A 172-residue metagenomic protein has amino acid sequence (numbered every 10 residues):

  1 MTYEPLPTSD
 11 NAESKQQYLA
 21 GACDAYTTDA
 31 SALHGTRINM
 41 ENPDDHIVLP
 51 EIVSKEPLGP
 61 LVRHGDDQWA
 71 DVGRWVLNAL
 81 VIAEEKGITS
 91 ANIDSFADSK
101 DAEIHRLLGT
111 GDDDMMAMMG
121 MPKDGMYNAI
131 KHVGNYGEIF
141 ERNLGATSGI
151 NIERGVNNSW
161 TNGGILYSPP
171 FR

Functional and structural regions predicted by a protein language model:
T2-E4, I47: Conserved beta-strand segments of alpha/beta enzyme cores
E4-P7, A25-T28, L61: Structural recognition of the beta-strand scaffold that forms the well-ordered cores of secreted hydrolase catalytic
E4-Q17: Short helix-initiation/N-cap motifs at beta->coil->alpha
N11-E13, A30-G35, S54-K55, D66-Q68 (+1 more regions): Solvent-exposed loop/turn segments at secondary-structure junctions within structured extracellular/periplasmic domains
Q16-D24, E84, M126: Extracytoplasmic low-complexity repetitive segments enriched in small/polar residues
L19-A20, D24-V48: A ligand-binding cleft/hinge motif common to bilobed small-molecule-binding domains
R37-L77, N162-G163: Periplasmic-binding protein-like
R74-R172: N-terminal hydrophobic or amphipathic helices and topogenic motifs
